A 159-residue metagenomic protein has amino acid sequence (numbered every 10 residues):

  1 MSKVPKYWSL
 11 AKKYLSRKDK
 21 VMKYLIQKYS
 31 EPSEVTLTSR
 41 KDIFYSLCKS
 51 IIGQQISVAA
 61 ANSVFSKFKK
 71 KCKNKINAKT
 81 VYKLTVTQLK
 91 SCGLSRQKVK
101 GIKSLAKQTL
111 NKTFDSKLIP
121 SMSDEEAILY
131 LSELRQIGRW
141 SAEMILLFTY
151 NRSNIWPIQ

Functional and structural regions predicted by a protein language model:
M1-M122: N-terminal polyanion-binding entry modules of DNA glycosylases/AP lyases and select other DNA-binding proteins
S123-Q159: Catalytic DNA-binding helix-loop module of base-excision-repair DNA glycosylases/AP lyases
